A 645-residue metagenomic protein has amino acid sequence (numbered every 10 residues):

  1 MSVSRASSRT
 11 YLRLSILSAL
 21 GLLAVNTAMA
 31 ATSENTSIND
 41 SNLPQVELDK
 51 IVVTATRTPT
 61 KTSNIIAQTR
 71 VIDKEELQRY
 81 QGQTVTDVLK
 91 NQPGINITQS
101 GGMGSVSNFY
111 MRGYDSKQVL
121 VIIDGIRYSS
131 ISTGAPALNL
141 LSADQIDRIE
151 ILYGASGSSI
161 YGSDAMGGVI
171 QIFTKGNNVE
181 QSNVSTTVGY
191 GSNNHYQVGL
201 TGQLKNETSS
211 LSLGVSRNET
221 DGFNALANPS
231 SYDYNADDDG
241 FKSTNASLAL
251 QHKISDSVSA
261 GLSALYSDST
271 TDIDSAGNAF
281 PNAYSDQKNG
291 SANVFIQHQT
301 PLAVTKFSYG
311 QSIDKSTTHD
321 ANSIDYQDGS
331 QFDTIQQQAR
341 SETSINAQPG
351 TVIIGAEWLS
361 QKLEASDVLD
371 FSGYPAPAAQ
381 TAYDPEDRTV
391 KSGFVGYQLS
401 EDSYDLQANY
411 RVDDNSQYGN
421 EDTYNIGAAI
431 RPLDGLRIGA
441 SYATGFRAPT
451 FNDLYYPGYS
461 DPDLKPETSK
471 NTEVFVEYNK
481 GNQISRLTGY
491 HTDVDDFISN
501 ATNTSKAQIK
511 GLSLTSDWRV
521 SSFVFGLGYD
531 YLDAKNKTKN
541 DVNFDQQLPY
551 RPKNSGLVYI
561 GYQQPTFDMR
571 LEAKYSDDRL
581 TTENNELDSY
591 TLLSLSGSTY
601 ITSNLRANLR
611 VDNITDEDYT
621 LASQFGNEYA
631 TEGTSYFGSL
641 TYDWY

Functional and structural regions predicted by a protein language model:
M1-K90, Q203-L204, T244, H252-D256 (+4 more regions): N-terminal Sec signal peptide and the immediately downstream disordered periplasmic leader that contains the TonB box
L77, L89, I149-I151, I170-I172 (+3 more regions): Non-catalytic regulatory/gating segments with a bias toward low-complexity or hydrophobic composition
T86, K90-I126: Extracytoplasmic beta-strand/coil segments of soluble accessory domains associated with Gram-negative outer-membrane
I126-G154: Short acidic/polar hinge/loop motifs at secondary-structure boundaries that mediate gating or recognition
Q171, N177-Q181, T187-G189, N193 (+2 more regions): Periplasmic-side early beta-strands and strand-to-turn transitions of outer-membrane beta-barrels
Q251-S269, D286-R431, Y478-N479, R486-T488 (+2 more regions): Face-selective signature of the C-terminal outer-membrane beta-barrel domain
N278-Q299, F332-Q337, E386-R388, R431 (+5 more regions): Outer-membrane beta-barrel signature, preferentially recognizing the C-terminal barrel domain of Gram-negative
P349, L399-D405, N482-S485, Y490-D493 (+5 more regions): Gram-negative outer-membrane beta-barrel transporters
